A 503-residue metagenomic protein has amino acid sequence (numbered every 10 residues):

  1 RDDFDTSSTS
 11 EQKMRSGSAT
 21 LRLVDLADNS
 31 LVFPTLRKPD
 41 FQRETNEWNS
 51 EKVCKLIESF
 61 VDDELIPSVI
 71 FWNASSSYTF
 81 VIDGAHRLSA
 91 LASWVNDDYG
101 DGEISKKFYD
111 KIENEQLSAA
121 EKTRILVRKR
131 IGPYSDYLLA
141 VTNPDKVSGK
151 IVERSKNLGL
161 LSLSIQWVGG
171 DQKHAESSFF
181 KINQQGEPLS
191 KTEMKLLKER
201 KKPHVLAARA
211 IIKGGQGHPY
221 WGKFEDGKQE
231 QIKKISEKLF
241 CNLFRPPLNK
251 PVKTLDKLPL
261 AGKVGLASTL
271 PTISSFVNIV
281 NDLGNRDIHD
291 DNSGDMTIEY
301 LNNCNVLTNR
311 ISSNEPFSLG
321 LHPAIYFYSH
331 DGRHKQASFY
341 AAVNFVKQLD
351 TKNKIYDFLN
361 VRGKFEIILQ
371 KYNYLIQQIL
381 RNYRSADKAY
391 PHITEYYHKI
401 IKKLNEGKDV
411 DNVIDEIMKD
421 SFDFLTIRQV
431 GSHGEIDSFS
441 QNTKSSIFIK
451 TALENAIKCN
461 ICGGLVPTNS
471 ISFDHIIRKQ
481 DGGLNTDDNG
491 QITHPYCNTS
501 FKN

Functional and structural regions predicted by a protein language model:
R1-S30: N-terminal leader/domain-start detector
S10-G17, L21, Q42-V264, G490: Basic- and aromatic-enriched surface patches that contact anionic nucleotides/nucleic acids
A27-P34, S59-V69, V152-S155, S313-S318 (+1 more regions): Active-site-adjacent bridging/hinge elements
D62, D97-G100, Q184, T272-R286 (+4 more regions): Short, well-ordered loop/turn and helix-capping segments at boundaries between secondary-structure elements and domains
G84, S438-K444, K458-T493, F501-N503: Histidine-centered nuclease catalytic patch
I273-I417: A cross-family structural signal marking well-folded subdomains
K347-K354, Q370, A452, G464-P467 (+3 more regions): Hydrophobic alpha-helix feature that most strongly marks membrane-spanning transmembrane helices and their immediate
I414-I461, L484: Short, charged surface segments at domain edges that flank catalytic/cofactor-binding sites
